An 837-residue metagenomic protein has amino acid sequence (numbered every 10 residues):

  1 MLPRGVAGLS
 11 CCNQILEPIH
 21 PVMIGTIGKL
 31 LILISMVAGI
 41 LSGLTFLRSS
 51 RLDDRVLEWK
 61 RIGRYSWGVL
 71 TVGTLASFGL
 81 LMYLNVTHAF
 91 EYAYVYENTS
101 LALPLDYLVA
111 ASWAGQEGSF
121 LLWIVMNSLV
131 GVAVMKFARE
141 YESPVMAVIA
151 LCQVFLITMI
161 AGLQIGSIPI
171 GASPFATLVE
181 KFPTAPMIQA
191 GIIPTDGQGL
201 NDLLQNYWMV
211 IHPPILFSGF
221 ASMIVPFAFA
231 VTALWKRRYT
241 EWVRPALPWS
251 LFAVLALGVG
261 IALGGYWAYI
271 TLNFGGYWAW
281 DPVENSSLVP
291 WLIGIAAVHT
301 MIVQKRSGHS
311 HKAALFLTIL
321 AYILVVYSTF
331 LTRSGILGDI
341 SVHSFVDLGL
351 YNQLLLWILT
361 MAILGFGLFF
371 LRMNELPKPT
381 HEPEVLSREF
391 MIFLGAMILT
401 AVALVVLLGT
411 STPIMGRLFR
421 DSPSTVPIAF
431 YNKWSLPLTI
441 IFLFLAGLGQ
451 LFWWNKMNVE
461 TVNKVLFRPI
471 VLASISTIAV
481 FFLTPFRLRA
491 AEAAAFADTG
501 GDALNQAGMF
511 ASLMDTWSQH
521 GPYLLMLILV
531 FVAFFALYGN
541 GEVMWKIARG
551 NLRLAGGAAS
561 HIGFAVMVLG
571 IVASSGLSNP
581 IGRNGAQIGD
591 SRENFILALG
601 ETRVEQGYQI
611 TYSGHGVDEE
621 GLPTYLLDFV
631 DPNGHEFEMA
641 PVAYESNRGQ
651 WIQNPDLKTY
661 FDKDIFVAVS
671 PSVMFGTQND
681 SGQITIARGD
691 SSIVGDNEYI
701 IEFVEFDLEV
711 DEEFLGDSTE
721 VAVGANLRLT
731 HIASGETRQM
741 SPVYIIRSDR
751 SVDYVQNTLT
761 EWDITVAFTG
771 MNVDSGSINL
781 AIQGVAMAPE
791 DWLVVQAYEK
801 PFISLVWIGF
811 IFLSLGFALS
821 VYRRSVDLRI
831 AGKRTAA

Functional and structural regions predicted by a protein language model:
C11-C12: Cysteine-centered motifs
I19-A837: Solvent-exposed, non-transmembrane regions of integral membrane proteins
